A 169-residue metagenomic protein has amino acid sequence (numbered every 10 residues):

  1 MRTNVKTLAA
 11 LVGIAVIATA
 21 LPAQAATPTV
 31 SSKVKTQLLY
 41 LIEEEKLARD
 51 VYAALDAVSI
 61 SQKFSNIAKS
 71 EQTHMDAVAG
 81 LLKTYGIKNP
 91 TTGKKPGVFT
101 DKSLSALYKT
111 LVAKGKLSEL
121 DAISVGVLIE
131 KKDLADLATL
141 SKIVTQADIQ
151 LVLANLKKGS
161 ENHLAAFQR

Functional and structural regions predicted by a protein language model:
M1-A9: Bacterial N-terminal signal peptides that target proteins for export
A10-A18: Bacterial N-terminal signal peptides
L21-T27: Sec/Tat signal peptide C-region and signal peptidase I cleavage site
T27-R169: All-alpha RGS (Regulator of G-protein Signaling) helical domain and cognate RGS-like helical scaffolds
